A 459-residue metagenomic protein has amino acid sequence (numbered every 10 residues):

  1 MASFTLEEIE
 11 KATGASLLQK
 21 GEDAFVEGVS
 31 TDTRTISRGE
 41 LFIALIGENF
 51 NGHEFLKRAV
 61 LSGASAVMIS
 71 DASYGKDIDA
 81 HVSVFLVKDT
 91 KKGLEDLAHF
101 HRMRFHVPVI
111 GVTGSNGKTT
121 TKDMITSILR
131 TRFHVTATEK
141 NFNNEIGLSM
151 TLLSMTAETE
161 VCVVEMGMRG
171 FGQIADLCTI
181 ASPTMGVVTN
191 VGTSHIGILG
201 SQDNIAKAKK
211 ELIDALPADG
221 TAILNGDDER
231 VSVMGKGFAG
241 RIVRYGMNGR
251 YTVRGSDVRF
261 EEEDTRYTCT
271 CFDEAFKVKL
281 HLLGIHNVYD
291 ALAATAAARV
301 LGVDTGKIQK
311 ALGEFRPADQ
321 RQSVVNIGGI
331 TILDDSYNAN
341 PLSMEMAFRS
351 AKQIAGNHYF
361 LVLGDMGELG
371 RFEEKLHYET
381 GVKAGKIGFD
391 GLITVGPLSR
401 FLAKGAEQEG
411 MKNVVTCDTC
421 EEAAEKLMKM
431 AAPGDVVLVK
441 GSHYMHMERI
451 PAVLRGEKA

Functional and structural regions predicted by a protein language model:
M1-D96, L283, I354, K383 (+1 more regions): N-terminal leader/targeting and accessory segments in enzymes
E8, A12-T13, Y74-A80, V187-I332 (+4 more regions): Acidic, Mg2+-coordinating active-site environments of NTP-dependent enzymes
E8-K11, K92-T221, R230-F238, A298 (+2 more regions): Phosphate-binding loop of NTP-binding sites
I9, E40, A59, L97 (+14 more regions): Residue-level signal for inorganic ion chemistry
N49, A318, S336, N340-G410 (+1 more regions): Active-site beta-alpha connecting loops in nucleotide-dependent enzymes
I69-A72, N190, G226, L363 (+2 more regions): Short secondary-structure boundary segments
F85-D89, V414-A423: Short acidic-hydrophobic, aromatic-tinged amphipathic segments that line or gate anion-handling sites
V112, D319-R321, Y444-I450: ATP-dependent carboxylate/acyl-activation modules
